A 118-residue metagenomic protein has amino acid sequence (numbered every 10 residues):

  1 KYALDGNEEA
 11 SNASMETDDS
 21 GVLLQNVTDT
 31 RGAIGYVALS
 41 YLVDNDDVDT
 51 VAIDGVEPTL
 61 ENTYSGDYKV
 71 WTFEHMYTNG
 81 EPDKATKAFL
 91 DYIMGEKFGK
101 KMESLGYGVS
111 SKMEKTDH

Functional and structural regions predicted by a protein language model:
K1-H118: Exported/periplasmic ABC-transporter solute-binding proteins
